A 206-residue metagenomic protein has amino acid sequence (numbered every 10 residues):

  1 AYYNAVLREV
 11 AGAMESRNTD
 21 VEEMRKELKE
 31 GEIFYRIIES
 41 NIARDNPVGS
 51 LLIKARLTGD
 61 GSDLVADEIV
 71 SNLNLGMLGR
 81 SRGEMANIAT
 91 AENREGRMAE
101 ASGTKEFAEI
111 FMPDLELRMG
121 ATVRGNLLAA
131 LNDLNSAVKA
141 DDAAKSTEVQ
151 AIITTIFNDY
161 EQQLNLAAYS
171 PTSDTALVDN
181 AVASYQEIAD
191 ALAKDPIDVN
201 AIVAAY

Functional and structural regions predicted by a protein language model:
A1-Y206: Mature extracytoplasmic or organellar-lumen-exposed domains after removal of signal/transit peptides
